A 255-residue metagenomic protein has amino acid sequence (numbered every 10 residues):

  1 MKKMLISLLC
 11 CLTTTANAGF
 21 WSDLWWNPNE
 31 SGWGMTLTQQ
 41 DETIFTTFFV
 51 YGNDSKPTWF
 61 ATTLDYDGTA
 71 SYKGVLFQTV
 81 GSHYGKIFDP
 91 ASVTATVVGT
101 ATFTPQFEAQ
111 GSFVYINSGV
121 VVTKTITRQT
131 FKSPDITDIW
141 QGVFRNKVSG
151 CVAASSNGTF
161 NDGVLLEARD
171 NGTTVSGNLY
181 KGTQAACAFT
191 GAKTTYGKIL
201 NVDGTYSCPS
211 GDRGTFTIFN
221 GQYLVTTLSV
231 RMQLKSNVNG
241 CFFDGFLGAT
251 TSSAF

Functional and structural regions predicted by a protein language model:
M4-T14: Sec-dependent N-terminal signal peptides
A16-L24, T104, T125-Q141, A254-F255: N-terminal helix-cap/turn-to-beta initiation motif at the start of protein domains
G19-V98, D138, G142-Y223, S236-G245 (+1 more regions): Central antiparallel beta-sheet cores of small beta-barrel/beta-sandwich binding domains
G68, P105-A109, L224: Residue-level recognition of beta-strand termini and adjacent short loop/turns
T102-T137, N237-G240: Ser/Thr/Pro-rich, low-complexity mucin-like regions that serve as glycosylated stalks/linkers or repetitive adhesive
N117-T130, V143, V175, F243-F255: A recurrent domain-boundary module in secreted/ectodomain proteins
